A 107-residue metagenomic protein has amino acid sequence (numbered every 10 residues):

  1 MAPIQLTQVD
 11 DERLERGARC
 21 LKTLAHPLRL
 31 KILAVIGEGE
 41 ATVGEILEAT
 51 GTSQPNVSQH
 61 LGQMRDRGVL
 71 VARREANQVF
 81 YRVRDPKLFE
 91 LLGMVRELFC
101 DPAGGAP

Functional and structural regions predicted by a protein language model:
M1-E12, R16, L88-P107: Amphipathic alpha-helical dimerization/coiled-coil segments that flank or bridge DNA-binding/regulatory modules
D11-P55, V79-K87: N-terminal helix-turn-helix DNA-binding core of bacterial DNA-binding proteins
C20, N77-V79, G93-E97: Short, structured secondary-structure boundary patches
T23, D66, E97-C100: Regular, well-ordered alpha-helical segments
H60: Residues within the DNA-recognition helix of helix-turn-helix
R65-E75, R82: Beta-hairpin "wing" of winged helix-turn-helix
